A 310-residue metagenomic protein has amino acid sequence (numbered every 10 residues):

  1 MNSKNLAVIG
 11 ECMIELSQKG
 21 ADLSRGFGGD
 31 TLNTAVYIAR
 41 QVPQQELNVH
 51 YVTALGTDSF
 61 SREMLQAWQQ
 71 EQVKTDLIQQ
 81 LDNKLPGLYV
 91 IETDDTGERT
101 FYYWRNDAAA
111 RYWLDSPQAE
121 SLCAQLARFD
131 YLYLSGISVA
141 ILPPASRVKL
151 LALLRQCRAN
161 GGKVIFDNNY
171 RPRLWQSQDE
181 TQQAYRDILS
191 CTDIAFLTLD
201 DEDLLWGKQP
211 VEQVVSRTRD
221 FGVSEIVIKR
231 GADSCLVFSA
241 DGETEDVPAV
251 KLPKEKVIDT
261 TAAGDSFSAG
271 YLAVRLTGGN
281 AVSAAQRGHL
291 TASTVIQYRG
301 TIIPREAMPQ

Functional and structural regions predicted by a protein language model:
M1-K4, Q156, V211-Q310: Conserved phosphate-binding/catalytic region of the ribokinase-like
M1-K74: Glycine-rich phosphate/adenosyl-contacting loop at the front of the ribokinase-like
C12, N168, S266: Active-site metal-binding loops of divalent metal-dependent hydrolases
L16, E46-G136, Q310: Conserved N-terminal subdomain of the carbohydrate kinase-like
I38, T198, G264: Short, conserved phosphate/pyrophosphate- and ester-handling motifs at nucleotide-, phospho-/glycolipid
Y131-S138, V164-R171, F196-D200: Short beta-strands and strand-loop turn motifs
N160, P172-D246: Conserved phosphate/ATP/ADP-binding segment of small-molecule kinases
